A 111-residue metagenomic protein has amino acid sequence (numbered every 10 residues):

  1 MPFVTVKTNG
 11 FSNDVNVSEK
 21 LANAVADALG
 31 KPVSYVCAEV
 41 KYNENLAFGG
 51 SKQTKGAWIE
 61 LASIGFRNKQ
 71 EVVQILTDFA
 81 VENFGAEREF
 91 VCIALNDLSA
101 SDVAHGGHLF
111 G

Functional and structural regions predicted by a protein language model:
M1-G111: Interaction-mediating elements
